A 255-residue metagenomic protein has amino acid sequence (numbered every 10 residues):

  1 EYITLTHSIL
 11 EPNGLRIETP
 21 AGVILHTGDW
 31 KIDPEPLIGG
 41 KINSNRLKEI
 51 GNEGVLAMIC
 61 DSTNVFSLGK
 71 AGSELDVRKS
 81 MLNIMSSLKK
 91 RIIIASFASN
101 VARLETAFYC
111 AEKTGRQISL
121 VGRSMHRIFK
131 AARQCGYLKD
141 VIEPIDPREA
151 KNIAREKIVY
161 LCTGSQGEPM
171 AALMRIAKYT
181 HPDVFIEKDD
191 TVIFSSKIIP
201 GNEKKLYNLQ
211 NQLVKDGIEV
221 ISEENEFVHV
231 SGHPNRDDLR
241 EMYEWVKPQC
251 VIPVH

Functional and structural regions predicted by a protein language model:
E1-N152, A171-P182, K204-Y207: His/Asp/Glu-rich metal-coordinating catalytic cores of metallo-dependent phosphodiesterases/hydrolases acting on
Y109, K113, A132-L138, I142-H255: C-terminal regulatory/interaction regions
